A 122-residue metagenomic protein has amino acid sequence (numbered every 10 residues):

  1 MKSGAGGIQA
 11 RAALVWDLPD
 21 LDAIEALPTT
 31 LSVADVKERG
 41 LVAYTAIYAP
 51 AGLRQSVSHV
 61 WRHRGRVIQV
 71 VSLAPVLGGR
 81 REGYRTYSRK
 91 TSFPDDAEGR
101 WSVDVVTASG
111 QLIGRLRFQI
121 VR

Functional and structural regions predicted by a protein language model:
M1-A51: Membrane-interface segments at or immediately adjacent to transmembrane helices that form the boundary between
L41, G78-K90: Aromatic sugar-binding surface patches on proteins that engage polysaccharides or sugar-phosphate polymers
V57, E98-A108: Short, aromatic- and glycine-rich surface loops/edge beta-strands on solvent-exposed regions
S58-R62: Beta-strand signatures of extracellular beta-sandwich domains
H63-V67, S109: Solvent-exposed strand-loop boundary residues in beta-sheet-rich modules
Q69-G79: Solvent-exposed serine/threonine-rich low-complexity stretches and specific carbohydrate-binding patches
R89-R100: Short, surface-exposed loop/turn motifs with a glycine/proline- and acidic-biased composition
V106-L116: Short acidic/polar inter-strand loop motif in beta-rich domains
